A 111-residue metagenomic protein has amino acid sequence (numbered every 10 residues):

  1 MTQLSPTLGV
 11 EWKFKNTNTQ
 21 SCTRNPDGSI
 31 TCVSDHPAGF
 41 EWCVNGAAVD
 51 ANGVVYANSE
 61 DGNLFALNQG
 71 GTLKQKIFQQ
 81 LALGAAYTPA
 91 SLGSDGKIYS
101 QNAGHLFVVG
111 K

Functional and structural regions predicted by a protein language model:
M1-K111: Extracytoplasmic/lumenal domain signature
